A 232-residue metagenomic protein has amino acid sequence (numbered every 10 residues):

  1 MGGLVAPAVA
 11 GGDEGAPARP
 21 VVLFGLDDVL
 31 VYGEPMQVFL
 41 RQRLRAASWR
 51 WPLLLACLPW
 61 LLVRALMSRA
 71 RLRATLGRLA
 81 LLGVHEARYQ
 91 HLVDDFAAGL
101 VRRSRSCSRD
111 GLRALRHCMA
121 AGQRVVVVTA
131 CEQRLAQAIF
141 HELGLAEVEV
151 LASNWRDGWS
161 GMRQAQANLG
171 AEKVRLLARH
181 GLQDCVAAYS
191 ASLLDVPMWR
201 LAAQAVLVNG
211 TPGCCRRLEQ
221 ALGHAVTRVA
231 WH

Functional and structural regions predicted by a protein language model:
M1-D13, P17-R19, H91, A98-H232: C-terminal cap/substrate-recognition subdomain and adjoining C-terminal extension of metal-dependent phosphatase-like
G2-S68: Active-site neighborhood of HAD-like aspartate-dependent phosphohydrolases
L23, R78, M162-R163: Generic secondary-structure boundary/loop-capping signal
G33, F39, V84, A138 (+1 more regions): Surface-exposed loop/turn and secondary-structure junction residues enriched for glycine/proline
G33-M36, A47-R113: A metal-dependent, Asp-based hydrolase signature
